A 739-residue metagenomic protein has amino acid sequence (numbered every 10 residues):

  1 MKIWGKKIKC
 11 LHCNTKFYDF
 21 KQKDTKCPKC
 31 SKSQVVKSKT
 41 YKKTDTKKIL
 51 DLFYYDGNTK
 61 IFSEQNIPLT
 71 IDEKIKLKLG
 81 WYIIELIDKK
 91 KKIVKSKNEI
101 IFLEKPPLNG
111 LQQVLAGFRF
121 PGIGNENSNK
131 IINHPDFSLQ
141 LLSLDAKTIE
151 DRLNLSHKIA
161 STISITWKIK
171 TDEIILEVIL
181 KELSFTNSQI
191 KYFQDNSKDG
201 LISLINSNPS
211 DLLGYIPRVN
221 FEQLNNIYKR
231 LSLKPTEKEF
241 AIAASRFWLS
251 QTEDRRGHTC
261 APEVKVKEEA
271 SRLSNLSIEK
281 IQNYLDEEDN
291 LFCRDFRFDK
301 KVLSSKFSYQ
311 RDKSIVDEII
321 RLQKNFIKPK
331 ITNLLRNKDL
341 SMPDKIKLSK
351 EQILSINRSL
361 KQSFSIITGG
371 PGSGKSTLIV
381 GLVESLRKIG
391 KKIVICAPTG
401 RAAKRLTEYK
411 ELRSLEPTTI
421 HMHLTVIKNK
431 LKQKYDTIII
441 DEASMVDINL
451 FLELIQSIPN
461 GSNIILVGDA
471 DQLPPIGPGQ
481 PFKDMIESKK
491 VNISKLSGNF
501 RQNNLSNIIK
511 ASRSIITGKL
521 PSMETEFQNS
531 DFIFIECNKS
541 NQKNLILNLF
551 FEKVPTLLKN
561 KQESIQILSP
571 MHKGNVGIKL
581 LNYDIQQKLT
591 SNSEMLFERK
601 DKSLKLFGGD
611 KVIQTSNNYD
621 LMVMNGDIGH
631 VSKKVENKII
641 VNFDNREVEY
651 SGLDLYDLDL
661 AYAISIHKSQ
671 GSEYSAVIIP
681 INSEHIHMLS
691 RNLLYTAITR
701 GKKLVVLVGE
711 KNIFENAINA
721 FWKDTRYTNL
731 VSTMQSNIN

Functional and structural regions predicted by a protein language model:
N14, S31: Cys/His-coordinated zinc-binding microdomains
K60-L77: Beta-strand/loop nucleic-acid-binding surfaces
L77-I93, A676-I679: Flexible glycine-rich surface loops and low-complexity tracts that mediate binding to linear polymers
K78-L79, K90-K300: Accessory alpha-helical DNA-binding modules that contact the DNA backbone or grooves
K181, F240-A243, S250-R255, C293-L354: Pre-P-loop entry segment of helicase/translocase ATPase cores
I353-N357, Q362-E526: ASCE P-loop NTPase helicase motor core
D471-I613, N618-L621: Conserved helicase motor core of P-loop NTPases
D627-N739: C-terminal accessory regions
